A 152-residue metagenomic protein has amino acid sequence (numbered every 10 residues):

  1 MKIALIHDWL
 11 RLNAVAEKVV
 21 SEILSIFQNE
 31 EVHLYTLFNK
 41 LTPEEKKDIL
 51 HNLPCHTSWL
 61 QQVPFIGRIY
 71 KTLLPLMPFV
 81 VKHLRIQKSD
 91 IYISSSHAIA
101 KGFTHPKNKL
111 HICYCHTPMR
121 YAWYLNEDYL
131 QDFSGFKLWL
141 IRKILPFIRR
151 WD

Functional and structural regions predicted by a protein language model:
M1-L12, L37-N39: Nucleotide-activated donor-dependent transferases that construct or modify glycoconjugates
A4, H33-Y35, I112: A structural signal for isolated positions on well-ordered beta-strands in alpha/beta enzyme cores
L10-R11, I26, N39-T42, H97-A100 (+1 more regions): Short, solvent-exposed loop/turn segments at secondary-structure junctions
A16-F27: Short amphipathic alpha-helix
S25-Q28, I86-Q87, F103-N108: Short, conserved loop/helix-junction motifs that constitute active-site signature segments in enzyme catalytic cores
N29-I99: Active-site donor-binding segments of glycosyltransferases and PAPS-dependent sulfotransferases
I91-S94, H105-S134: Active-site proximal beta-strand in glycosyltransferases
L130-Q131, G135-D152: Membrane-proximal helix-turn-helix segments that form the acceptor-binding/catalytic region of lipid-linked
